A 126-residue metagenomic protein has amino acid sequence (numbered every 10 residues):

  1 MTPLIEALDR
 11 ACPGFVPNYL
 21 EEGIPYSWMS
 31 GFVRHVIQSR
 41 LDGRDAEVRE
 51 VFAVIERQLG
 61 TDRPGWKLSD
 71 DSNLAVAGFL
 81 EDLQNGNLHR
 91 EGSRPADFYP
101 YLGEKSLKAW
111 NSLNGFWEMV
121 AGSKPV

Functional and structural regions predicted by a protein language model:
M1, I5, D71, A77-L80 (+1 more regions): Generic N-terminal initiation segments characterized by hydrophobic and/or small/turn-forming residues
M1-Q38: Short terminal alpha-helical segments
T2, E6, A46-R49, A96 (+1 more regions): Generic alpha-helical secondary structure signal
C12-P13, G60, G86, A121: Short, flexible coil/linker elements and helix-boundary hinge sites characteristic of intrinsically disordered
F15-Y19, Q58-W66, L113: Helix-loop junctions that connect tandem helical modules in alpha-solenoid scaffolds
N18, N73, N85-N87, N111-N114: Detector for Asparagine
G43-K105: Amphipathic protein-protein interaction modules
R90-V126: Eukaryotic acidic, Ser/Thr-rich intrinsically disordered low-complexity regions
